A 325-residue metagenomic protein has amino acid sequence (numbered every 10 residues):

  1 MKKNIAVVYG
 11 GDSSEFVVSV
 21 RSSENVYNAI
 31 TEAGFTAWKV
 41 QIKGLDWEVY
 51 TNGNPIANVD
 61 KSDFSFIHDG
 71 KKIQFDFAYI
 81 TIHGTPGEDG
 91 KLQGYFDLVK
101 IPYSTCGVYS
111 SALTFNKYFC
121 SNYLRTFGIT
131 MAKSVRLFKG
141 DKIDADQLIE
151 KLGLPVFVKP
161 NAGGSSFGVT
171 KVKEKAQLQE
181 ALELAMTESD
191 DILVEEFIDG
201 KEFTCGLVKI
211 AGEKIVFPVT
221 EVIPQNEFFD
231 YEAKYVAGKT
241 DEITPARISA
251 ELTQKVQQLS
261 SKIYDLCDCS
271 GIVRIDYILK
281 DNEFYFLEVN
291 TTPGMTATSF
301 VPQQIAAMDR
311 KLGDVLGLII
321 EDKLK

Functional and structural regions predicted by a protein language model:
M1-Y109, L113-F115, F119, F138-Q147: ATP-binding N-terminal substructure of ATP-dependent carboxylate-amine bond-forming enzymes
K2-Y9, S13, R21, K72 (+1 more regions): Active-site nucleotide/adenylate-binding loops and adjacent lid/helix of ATP-dependent enzymes
K3, G128, S249-K325: ATP-dependent carboxylate activation and anion-phosphoryl transfer catalytic cores that bind Mg-ATP to form
A37, P102-Y103, M131, V156 (+1 more regions): Hydrophobic beta-strand scaffold residues
N52-N58, G94, F229-V236, T291: Short, flexible, mixed-charge acidic loops at enzyme active sites
G94-Y103, E174-Q179, A307-R310: A glycine- and small-aliphatic-rich helix-loop capping segment at beta-alpha/alpha-beta transitions that lines
K173-Q258, L279, E283-Y285: Phosphate-binding site of ATP-dependent enzymes
